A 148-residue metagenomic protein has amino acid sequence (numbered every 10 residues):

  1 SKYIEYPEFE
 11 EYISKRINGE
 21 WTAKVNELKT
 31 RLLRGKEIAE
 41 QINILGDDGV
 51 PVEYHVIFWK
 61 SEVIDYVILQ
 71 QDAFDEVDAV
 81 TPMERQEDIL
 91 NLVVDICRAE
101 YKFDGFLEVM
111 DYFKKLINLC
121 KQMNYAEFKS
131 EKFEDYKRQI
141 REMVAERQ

Functional and structural regions predicted by a protein language model:
S1-Q148: Conserved catalytic/coupling modules of large nucleotide/cofactor-utilizing molecular machines
